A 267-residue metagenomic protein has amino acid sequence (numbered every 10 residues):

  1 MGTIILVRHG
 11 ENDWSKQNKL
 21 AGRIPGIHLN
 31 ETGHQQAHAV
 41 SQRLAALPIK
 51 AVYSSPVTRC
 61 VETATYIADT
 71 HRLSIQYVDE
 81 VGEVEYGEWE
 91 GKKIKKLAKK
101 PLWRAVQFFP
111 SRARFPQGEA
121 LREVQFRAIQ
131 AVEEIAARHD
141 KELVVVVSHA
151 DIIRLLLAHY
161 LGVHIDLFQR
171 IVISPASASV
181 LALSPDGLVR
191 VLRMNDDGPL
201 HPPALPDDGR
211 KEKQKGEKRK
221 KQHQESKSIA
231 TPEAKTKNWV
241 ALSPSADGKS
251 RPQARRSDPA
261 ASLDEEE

Functional and structural regions predicted by a protein language model:
G2, V84-K95, A137, H159-E267: Acidic, low-complexity terminal tails and accessory targeting/binding regions of phosphate-metabolizing enzymes
I4, K141-V147: Residue-level preference for the first positions of well-ordered beta-strands
V7-R8, D13-L73, Y77, E267: Active-site-proximal alpha-helix that buttresses catalytic centers in soluble enzyme cores
N12, I152-I153: Short active-site segment of divalent metal-dependent hydrolases/proteases that encodes the spacing between
W14, H28, H71-I129, R190-N195 (+3 more regions): Phosphate-handling substructures
A46-P48, I135-E142: Glycine-rich phosphate-binding loop signature in dinucleotide/nucleotide-binding domains
S54-S55, F126, V147-S148: Short beta-strand scaffold positions
